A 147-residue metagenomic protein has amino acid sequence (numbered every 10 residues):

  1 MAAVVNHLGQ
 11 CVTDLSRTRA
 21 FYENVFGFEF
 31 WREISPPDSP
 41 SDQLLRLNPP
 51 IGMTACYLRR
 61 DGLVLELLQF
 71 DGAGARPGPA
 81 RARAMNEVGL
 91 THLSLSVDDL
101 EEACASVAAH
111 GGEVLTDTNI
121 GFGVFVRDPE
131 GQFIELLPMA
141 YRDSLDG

Functional and structural regions predicted by a protein language model:
A3-H7, V88-L90: Short, solvent-exposed beta-strand edge segments and adjacent coil->beta transition regions
Q10, E33, G78, L95 (+1 more regions): Vicinal oxygen chelate
C11-G62, E102, A109: Core segments of cupin and vicinal oxygen chelate
D38-Q43, A75-P79, L115-D117: A cross-kingdom feature marking solvent-exposed beta-strand/loop segments within repeated, beta-rich binding/scaffold
D61-V64, Q132: Short acidic/polar mixed-charge low-complexity motifs
V64, A73-G74, R142: Active-site/binding-pocket entry motifs
